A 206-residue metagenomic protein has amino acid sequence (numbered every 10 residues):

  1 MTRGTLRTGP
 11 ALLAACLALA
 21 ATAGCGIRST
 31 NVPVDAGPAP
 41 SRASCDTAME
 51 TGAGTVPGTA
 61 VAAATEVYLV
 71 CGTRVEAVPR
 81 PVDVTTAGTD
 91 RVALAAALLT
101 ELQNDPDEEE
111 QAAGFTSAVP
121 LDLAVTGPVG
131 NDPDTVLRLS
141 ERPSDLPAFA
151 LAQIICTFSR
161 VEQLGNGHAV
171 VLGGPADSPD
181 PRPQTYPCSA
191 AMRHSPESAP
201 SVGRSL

Functional and structural regions predicted by a protein language model:
M1-L206: Bimodal "functional hotspot" detector
